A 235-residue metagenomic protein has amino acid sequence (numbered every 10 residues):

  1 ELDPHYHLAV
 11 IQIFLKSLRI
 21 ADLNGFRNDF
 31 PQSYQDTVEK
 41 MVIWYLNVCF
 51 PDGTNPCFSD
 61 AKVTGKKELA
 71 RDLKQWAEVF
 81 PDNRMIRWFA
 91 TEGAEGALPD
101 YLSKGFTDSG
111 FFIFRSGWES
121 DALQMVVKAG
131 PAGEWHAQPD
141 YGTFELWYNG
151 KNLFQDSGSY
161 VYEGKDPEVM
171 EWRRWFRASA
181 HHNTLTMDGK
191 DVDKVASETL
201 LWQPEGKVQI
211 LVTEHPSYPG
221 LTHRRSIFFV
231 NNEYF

Functional and structural regions predicted by a protein language model:
L2-L153: Carbohydrate-active enzyme catalytic cores, enriched for enzymes that act on polyanionic acidic polysaccharides
G96-F235: Non-catalytic C-terminal accessory modules of carbohydrate-active enzymes
